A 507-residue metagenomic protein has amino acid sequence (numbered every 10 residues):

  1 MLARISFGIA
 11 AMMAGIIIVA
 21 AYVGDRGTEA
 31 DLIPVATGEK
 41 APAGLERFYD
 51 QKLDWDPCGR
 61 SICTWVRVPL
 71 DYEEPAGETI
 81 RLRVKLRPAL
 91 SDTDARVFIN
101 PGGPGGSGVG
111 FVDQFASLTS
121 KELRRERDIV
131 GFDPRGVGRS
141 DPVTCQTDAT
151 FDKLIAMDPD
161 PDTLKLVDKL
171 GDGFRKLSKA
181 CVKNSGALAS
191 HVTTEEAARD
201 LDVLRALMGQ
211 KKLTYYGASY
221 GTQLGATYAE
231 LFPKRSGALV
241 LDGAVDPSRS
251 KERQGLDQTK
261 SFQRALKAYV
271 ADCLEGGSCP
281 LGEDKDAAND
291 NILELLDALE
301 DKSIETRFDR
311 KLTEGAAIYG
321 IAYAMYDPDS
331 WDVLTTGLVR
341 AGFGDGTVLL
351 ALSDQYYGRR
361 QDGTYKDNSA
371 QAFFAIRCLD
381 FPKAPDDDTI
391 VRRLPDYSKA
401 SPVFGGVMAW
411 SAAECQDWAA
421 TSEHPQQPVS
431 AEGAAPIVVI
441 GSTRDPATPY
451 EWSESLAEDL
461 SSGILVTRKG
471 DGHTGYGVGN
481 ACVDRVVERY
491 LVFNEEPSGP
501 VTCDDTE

Functional and structural regions predicted by a protein language model:
M1-G24, V66, L201: Secretory targeting and sorting signals
Y22-L32: Bacterial lipoprotein signal-peptidase II cleavage site
A30-A316, A375-E507: Gly/Pro-rich cap/lid or specificity-loop segments adjacent to the active site
V245-Q263, T336-V339, G346-D362: Flexible "cap/lid" loop of the alpha/beta hydrolase fold
I304-I318, M325-S330, G363-Q371: Structural motif
A317-A322, L338, A375: Short alpha-helical scaffolding segments that buttress acidic/His motifs in well-ordered protein cores
M325-G344, K383-D388: Short helix-capping/linker segments at secondary-structure and domain boundaries
T347-F381, P385, T389-I390: Long, low-complexity segments enriched in small/aliphatic residues
